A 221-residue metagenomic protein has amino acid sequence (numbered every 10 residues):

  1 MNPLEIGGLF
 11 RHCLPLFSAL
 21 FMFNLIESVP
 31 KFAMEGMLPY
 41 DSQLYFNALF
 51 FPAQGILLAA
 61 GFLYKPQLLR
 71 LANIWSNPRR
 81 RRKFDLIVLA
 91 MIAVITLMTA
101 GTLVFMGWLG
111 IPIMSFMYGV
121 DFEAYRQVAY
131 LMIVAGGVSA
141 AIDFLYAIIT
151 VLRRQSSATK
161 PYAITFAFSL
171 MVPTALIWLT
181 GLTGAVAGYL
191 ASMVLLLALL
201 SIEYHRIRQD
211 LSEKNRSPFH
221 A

Functional and structural regions predicted by a protein language model:
M1-E27, P78-K83, I207-A221: Interhelical loop/hinge segments that connect adjacent transmembrane helices in multipass membrane
E5-H12, L16, M34-Q54, E123-R126 (+1 more regions): Interfacial/gating helices of multi-pass transporter permease domains
G8-N24, S28, F32, F50-Q54 (+6 more regions): Residue-level signature of transmembrane alpha-helical cores of multipass secondary-active transporters and flippases
F10, N47, R79-T96, F105-W108 (+1 more regions): Interfacial transmembrane-helix starts/ends
Y40-D41, G107-G137: Interfacial segments at transmembrane-helix termini and the short loops linking adjacent helices
L49, A53-R79, T150-V151: Helix-loop junctions and terminal segments of transmembrane helices in multi-pass membrane transport/translocation
V134-P161: Membrane-interface junctions at transmembrane-helix termini in multi-pass inner-membrane proteins
F166-A198, Q209-D210: Membrane-interface helix-loop junctions in multi-pass transport and translocation proteins
